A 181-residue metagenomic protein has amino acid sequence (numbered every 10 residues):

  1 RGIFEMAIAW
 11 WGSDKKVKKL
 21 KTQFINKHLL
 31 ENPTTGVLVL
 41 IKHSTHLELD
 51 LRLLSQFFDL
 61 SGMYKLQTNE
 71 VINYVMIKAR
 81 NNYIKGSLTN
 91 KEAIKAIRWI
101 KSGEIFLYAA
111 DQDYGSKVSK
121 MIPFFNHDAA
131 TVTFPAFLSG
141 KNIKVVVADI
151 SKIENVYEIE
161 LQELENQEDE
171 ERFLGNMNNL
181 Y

Functional and structural regions predicted by a protein language model:
R1-L38, L47, L51, N73-A79 (+1 more regions): Membrane-anchoring hydrophobic helices of lipid-metabolizing enzymes
G12-L20, K65, N82-L88, F124-N126: Short, flexible loop segments at the rims of nucleotide/cofactor-binding pockets, characterized by
Q23, K27-G36, Q56-F57, I94-Y181: Non-catalytic C-terminal accessory region of glycerolipid acyltransferases and related lyso-lipid remodeling enzymes
I41-S44, A110-Q112: Short, well-ordered beta-to-alpha junction loops that form the rim of enzyme active sites and present histidine/acidic
K42-H46, L66-T68, I150-E154: Short glycine-enriched loops at secondary-structure junctions
H46-E70: Membrane-embedded segments
G62-E92, K117-S119: Short, conserved active-site entrance elements at the starts or edges of catalytic domains
